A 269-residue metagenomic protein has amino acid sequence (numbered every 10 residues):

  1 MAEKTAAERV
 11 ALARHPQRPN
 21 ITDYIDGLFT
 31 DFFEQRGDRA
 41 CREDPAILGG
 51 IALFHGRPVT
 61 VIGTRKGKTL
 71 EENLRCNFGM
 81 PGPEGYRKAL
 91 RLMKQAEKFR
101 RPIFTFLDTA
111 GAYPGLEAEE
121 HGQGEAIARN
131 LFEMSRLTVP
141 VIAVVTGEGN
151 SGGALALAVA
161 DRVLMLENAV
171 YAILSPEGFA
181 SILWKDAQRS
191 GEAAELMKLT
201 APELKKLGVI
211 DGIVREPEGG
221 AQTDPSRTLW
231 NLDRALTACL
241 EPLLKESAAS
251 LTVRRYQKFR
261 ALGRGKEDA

Functional and structural regions predicted by a protein language model:
M1-S181, K185-Q188, E195-A269: Terminal-region recognition feature
